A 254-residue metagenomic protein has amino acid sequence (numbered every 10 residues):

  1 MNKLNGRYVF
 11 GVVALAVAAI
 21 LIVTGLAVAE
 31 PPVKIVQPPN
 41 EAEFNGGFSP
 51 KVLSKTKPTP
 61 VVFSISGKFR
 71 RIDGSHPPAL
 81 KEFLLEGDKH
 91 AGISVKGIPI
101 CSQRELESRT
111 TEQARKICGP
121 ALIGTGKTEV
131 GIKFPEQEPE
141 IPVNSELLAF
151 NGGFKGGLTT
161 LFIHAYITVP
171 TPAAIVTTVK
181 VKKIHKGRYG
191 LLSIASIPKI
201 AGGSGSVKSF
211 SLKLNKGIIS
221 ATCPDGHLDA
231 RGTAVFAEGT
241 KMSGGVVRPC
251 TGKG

Functional and structural regions predicted by a protein language model:
M1-N2, A29: Initiator methionine at the very start of the polypeptide chain
N2-A14: Bacterial N-terminal signal peptides that target proteins for export
N5-Y8, V23, A27: Intrinsically disordered, low-complexity repeat segments enriched in small/polar residues
V12-V23: Bacterial N-terminal signal peptides
V28-G254: Ser/Thr/Pro/Gly-rich, low-complexity intrinsically disordered stalk/linker tracts of secreted and surface-exposed
